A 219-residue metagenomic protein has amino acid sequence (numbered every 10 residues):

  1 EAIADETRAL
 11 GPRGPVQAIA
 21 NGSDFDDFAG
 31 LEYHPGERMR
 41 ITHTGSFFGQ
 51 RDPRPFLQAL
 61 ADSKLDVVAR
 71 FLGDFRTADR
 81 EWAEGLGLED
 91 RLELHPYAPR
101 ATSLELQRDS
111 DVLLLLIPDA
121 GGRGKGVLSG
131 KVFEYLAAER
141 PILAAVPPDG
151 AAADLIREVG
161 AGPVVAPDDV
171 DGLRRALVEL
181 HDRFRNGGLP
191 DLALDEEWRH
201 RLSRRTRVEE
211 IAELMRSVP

Functional and structural regions predicted by a protein language model:
A2, G22: Carbohydrate-associated surface elements
S23, H34-R51, L57, R207: Conserved donor-binding/catalytic core segment of Leloir-type glycosyltransferases
D26-R40, N186, S217: Nucleotide-sugar donor-binding and catalytic loop/hinge architecture of NDP-sugar-dependent glycosyltransferases
R38, F71-G73, A78-E105: Nucleotide-activated donor-binding/catalytic signature segment of Leloir-type glycosyltransferases, i.e., the conserved
R51, P99-L106, L113-L136, P141-D154: Nucleotide-sugar-dependent
D52-D66: Short hydrophobic signal-anchor/transmembrane segments that target glycosyltransferases and glycosylation machinery
P147-E179: Change "using UDP/GDP/dTDP sugars" to "using nucleotide sugars
D168, G172, R185-S217: A charged, aromatic-enriched C-terminal amphipathic alpha-helix characteristic of glycosyltransferases across folds
